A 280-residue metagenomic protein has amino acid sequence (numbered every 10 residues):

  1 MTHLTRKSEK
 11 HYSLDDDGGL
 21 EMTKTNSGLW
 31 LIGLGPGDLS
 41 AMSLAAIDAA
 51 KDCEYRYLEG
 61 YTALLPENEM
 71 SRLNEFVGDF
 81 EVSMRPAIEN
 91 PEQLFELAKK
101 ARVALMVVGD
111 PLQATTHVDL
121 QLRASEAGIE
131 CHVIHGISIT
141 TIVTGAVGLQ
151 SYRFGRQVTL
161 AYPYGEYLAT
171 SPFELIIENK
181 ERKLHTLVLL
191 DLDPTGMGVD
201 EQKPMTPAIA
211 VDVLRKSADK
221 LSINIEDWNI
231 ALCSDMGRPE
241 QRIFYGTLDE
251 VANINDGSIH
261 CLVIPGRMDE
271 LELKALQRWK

Functional and structural regions predicted by a protein language model:
H3-R6, H11-E130, I134: Class I S-adenosyl-L-methionine
G19-L20, A46-I47, F95, F173-E178 (+2 more regions): A generic local secondary-structure boundary/capping motif
L29, E178-K280: A contiguous loop/helix-start segment that scaffolds small-molecule binding in enzyme catalytic cores
A41, A45, N68, E89 (+8 more regions): Conserved active-site and cofactor/substrate-binding residues in soluble primary-metabolism enzymes
A41-S43, E67-E69, T115-H117, V143 (+3 more regions): Short glycine-/acidic-enriched loop or helix-start segments at secondary-structure transitions that form or flank
C53-R56, F76, A101, A146 (+4 more regions): Change "in soluble alpha/beta enzymes" to "in soluble alpha/beta proteins
L94-K100, A146-Q150, Y167-E174, E201 (+1 more regions): Short, surface-exposed amphipathic charged segments that create phosphate/polyanion-binding patches used for binding
G109-T186: Class I SAM-dependent methyltransferase SAM-binding "motif I" and its flanking Rossmann-like core
